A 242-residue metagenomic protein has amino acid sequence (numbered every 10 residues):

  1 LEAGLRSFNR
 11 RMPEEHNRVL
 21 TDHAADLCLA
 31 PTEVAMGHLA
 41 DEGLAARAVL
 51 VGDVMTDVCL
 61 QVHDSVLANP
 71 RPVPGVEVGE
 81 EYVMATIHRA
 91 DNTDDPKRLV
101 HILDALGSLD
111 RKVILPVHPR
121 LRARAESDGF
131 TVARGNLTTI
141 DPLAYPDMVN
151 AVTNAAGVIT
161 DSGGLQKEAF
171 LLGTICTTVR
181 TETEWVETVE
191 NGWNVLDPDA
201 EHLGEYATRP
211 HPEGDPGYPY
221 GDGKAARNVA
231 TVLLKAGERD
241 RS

Functional and structural regions predicted by a protein language model:
L1-E14, R180-V189: Short, acidic/small-residue loops that bind anionic groups at enzyme active sites
S7-D26, V152: A conserved, positively charged/aromatic
T21-T93, K97-R98: A nucleotide-sugar donor-handling region in carbohydrate enzymes
C28, M148-T188: A donor-sugar binding/catalytic signature common to diverse glycosyltransferases and related nucleotide-sugar
A30, V49-V51, T138-D141, N194-D199: Short acidic-hydrophobic, aromatic-tinged amphipathic segments that line or gate anion-handling sites
V34, V195-S242: Leloir-type glycosyltransferase catalytic cores
L67-N154: Donor-nucleotide binding loops and adjacent catalytic segments primarily of GT-B fold Leloir glycosyltransferases
F170-G214: Nucleotide-sugar donor-binding patch of glycosyltransferase catalytic domains
